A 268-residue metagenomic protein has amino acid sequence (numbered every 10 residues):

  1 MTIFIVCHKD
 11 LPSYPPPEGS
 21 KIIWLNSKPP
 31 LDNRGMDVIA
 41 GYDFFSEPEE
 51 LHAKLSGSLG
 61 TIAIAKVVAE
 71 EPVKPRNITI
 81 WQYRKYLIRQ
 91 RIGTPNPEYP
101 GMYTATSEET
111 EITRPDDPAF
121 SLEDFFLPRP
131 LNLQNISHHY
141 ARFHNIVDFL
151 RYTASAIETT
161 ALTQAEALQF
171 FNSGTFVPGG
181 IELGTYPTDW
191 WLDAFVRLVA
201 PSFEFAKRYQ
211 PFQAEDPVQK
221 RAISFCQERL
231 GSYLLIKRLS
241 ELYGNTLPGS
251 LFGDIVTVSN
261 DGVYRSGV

Functional and structural regions predicted by a protein language model:
M1-V268: ER/Golgi luminal nucleotide-sugar-dependent glycosyltransferases, focusing on the catalytic module
